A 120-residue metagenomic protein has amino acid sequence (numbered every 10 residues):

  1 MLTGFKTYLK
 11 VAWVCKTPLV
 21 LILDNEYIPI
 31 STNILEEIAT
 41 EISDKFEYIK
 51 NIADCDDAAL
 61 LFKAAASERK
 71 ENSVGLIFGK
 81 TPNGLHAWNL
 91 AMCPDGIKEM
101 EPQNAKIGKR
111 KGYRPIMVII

Functional and structural regions predicted by a protein language model:
M1-I120: A structural boundary/capping signal
